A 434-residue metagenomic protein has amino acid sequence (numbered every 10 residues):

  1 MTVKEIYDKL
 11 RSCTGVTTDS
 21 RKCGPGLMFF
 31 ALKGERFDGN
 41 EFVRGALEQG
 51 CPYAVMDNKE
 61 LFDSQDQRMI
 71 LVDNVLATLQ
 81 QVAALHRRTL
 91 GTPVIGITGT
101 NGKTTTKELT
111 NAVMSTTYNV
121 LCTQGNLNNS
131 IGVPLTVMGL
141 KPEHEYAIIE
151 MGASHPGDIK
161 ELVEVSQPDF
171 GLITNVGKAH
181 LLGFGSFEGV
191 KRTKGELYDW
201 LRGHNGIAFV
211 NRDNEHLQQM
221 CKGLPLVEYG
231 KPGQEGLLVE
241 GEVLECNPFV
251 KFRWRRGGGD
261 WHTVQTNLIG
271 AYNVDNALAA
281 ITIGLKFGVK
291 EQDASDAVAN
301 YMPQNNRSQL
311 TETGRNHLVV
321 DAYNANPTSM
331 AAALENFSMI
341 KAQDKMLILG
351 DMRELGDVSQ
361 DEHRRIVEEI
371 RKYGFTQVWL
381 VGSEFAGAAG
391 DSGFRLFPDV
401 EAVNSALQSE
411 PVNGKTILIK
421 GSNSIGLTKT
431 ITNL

Functional and structural regions predicted by a protein language model:
M1-Q81, L85, S338-A342, E368-E369 (+2 more regions): N-terminal leader/targeting and accessory segments in enzymes
K4, A77-R212, H216-P225, T432-L434: Phosphate-binding loop of NTP-binding sites
K4, E60-Q65, L172-H317, A342-Q343 (+3 more regions): Acidic, Mg2+-coordinating active-site environments of NTP-dependent enzymes
S20-A31, V120-L121, I131, L135-A147 (+2 more regions): Mobile, glycine- and charge-enriched loop segments and immediately flanking short secondary-structure elements within
L27, A46, V82, I97 (+12 more regions): Residue-level signal for inorganic ion chemistry
L32-F37, P303-N306, A322-G393: Active-site beta-alpha connecting loops in nucleotide-dependent enzymes
I97, N305-R307, S424-K429: ATP-dependent carboxylate/acyl-activation modules
E164, V403-P411: Short amphipathic alpha-helix with an adjacent loop that forms part of the alpha/beta core around
